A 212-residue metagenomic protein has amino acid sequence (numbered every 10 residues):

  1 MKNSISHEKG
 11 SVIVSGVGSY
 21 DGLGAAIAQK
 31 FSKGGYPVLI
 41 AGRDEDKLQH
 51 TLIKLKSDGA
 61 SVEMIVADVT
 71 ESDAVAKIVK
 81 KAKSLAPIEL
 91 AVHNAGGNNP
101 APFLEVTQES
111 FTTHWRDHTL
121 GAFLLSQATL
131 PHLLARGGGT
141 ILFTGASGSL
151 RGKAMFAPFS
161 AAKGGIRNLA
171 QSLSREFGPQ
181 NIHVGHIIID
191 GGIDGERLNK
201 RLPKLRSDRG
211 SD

Functional and structural regions predicted by a protein language model:
K2-L39: Canonical Rossmann dinucleotide-binding motif of NAD(H)/NADP(H)-dependent dehydrogenases/reductases, specifically
E8-G10, S61, P87-E89, L133-A146 (+1 more regions): Active-site loop of short-chain dehydrogenase/reductase
S15, I88-G96, H118, F143 (+1 more regions): Rossmann-fold scaffold of SDR-type NAD(P)-dependent oxidoreductases
G16-Y20, T140-G165, A170-Q171, R175-G178: Catalytic loop of short-chain dehydrogenase/reductase
G35-H50: Conserved glycine-rich Rossmann-like NAD(P)H-binding loop of the short-chain dehydrogenase/reductase
E45-D46, V66-K77, Q108: The beta1-alpha1 cofactor-binding region of Rossmann-like NAD(H)/NADP(H)-dependent oxidoreductases
G97, L104-F123, L142, I166: Catalytic Tyr-X3-Lys loop
S126-Q127, Q171: A short, exposed helix-loop element centered on a Lys and neighboring polar residues
